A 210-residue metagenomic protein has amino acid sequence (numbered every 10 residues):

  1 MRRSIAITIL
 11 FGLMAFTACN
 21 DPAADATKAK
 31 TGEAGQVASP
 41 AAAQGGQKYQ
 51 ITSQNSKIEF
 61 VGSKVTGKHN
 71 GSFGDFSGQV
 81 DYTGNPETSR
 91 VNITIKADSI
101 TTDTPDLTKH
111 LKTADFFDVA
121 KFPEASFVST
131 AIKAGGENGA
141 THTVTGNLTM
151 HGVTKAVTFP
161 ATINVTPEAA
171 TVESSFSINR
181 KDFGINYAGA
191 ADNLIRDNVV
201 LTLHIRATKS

Functional and structural regions predicted by a protein language model:
M1-A6: Bacterial N-terminal signal peptides that target proteins for export
M14-A18: C-terminal motif of bacterial Sec signal peptides marking the signal peptidase cleavage site
C19-S210: Low-complexity, acidic/polar, glycine-enriched regions of mature
